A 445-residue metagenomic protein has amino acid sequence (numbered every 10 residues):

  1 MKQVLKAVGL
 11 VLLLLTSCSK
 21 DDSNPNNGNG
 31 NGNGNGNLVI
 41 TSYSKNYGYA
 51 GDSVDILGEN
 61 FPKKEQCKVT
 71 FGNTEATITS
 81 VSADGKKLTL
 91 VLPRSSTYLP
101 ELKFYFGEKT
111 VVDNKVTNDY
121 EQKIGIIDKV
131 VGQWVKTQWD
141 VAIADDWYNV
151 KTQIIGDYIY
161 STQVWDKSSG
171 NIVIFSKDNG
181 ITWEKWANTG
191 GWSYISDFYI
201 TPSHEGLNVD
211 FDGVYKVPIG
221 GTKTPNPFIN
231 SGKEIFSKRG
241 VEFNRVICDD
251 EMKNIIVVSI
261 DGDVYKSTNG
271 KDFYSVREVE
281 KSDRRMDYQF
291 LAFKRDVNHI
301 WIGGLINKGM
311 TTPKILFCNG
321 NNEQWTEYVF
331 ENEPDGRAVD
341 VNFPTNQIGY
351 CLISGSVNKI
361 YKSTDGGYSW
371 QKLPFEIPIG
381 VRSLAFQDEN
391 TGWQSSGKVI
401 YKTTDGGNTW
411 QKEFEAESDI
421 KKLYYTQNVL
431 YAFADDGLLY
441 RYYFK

Functional and structural regions predicted by a protein language model:
L15-S17: C-terminal motif of bacterial Sec signal peptides marking the signal peptidase cleavage site
S19-Q133: Ser/Thr/Pro-rich low-complexity tracts
S82, S176-K177, K216-T224, S267 (+4 more regions): Conserved Ser/Thr-centered positions that define the repeating blades of beta-propeller domains
E121-I159, V164-D166, Y440-K445: An edge-strand/N-cap motif at the start of beta-rich repeat modules
K129-D146, I181-G190, V217, G221-V241 (+5 more regions): Trp- and S/T/G-rich repeat-edge/linker motifs of beta-rich repeat architectures
D146-Q153, W192-I200, R239-C248, R285-K294 (+3 more regions): Repeated scaffold domains used in trafficking and secretory/extracellular systems, primarily beta-propellers
D157-S161, H204-L207, M252-V257, V297-I302 (+3 more regions): Entry beta-strands of beta-propeller and related beta-repeat scaffolds
K421-K445: Blade-level signature of beta-propeller repeat domains, shared across WD40, Kelch, NHL, RCC1 and BNR/Asp-box propellers
